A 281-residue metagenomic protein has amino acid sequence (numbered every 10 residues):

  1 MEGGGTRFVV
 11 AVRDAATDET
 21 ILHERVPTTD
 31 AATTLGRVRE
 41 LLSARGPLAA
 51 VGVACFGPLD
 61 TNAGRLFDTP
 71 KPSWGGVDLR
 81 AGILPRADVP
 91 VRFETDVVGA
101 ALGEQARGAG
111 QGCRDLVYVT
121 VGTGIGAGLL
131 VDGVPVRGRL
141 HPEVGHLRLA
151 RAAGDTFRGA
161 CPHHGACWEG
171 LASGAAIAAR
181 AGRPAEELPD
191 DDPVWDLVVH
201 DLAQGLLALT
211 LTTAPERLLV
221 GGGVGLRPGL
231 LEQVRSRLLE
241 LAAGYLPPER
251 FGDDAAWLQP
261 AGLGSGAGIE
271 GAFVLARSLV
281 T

Functional and structural regions predicted by a protein language model:
M1-A50, T61-A63, A81-V89, G103-C113 (+1 more regions): ATP-binding/phosphotransfer module of carbohydrate and carboxylate kinases, centering on a glycine-rich
T6-R7, G99, T123-G126: Conserved A3 ("GATE") glycine/threonine-rich loop of ANL adenylate-forming enzymes
E24-V26, P70, R139: Short hydrophobic alpha-helix segments
T28-T29, A50, W74, P142-G145: A short acidic/small-residue loop/turn micro-motif
C55, V121-T123, R217, G222-G223: Short secondary-structure boundary segments
G64-G75: A charged helix-plus-loop insertion that forms the helical arch/lid used to bind and gate nucleic-acid substrates
F93-V97: Short loop/edge segments at beta-strand edges and connector loops that shape dinucleotide/nucleotide cofactor-binding
C113-E169: Glycine-rich phosphate-binding loop of actin/hexokinase-like ATP-binding domains
